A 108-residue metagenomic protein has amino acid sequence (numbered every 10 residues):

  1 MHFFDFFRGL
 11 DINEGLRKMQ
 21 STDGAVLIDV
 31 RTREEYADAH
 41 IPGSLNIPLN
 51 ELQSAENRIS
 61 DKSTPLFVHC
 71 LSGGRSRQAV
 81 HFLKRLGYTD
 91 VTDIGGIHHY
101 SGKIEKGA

Functional and structural regions predicted by a protein language model:
M1-A25, R33-T64, G74-A108: Rhodanese-like catalytic fold shared by cysteine-dependent sulfurtransferases and DSP/PTP-type phosphatases
D29: N-terminal glycine-rich beta->alpha transition that marks the start or flank of a dinucleotide-binding site
H69: Short, surface-exposed ligand- or partner-binding patches at beta-edge/loop junctions that are enriched in aromatics
